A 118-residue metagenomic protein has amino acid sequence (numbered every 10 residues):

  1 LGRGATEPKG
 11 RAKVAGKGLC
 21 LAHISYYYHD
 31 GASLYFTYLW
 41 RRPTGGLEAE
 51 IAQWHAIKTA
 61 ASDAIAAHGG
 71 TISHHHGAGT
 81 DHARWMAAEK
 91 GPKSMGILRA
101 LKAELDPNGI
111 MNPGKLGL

Functional and structural regions predicted by a protein language model:
L1-L118: Conserved glycine-rich FAD pyrophosphate-binding loop
